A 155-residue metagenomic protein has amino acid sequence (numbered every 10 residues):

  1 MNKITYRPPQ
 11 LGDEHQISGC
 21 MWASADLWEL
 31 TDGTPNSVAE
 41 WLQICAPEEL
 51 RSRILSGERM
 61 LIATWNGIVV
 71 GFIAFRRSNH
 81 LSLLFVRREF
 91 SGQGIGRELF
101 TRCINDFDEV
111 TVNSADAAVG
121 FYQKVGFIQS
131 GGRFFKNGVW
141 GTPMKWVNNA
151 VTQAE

Functional and structural regions predicted by a protein language model:
M1-G12, A150-E155: Conserved N-terminal entry element of GNAT/NAT acetyltransferase domains
Q10, R87, A115: Residue-level recognition of the GNAT/N-acetyltransferase active site
W22-E49: Conserved GNAT-fold acetyl-CoA-binding loop/helix
L55-G71, R76: Conserved beta-hairpin
R76-E89: Conserved acetyl-CoA binding element of GNAT-fold acetyltransferases
V86-R88, G92-N105, K124: Conserved acetyl-CoA-binding loop-helix of GNAT-fold acetyltransferases
R97-E98, D116-G141: Conserved active-site alpha-helix within GNAT-family acetyltransferase domains
N105-A117: Conserved GNAT acetyl-CoA-binding A-motif
